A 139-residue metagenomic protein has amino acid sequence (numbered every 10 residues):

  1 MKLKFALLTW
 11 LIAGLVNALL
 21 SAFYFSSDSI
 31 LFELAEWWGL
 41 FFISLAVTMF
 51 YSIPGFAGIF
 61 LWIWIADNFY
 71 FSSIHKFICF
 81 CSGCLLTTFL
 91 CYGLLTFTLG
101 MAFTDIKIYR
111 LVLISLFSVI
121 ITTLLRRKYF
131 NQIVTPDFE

Functional and structural regions predicted by a protein language model:
M1-E139: Juxtamembrane/disordered regions of integral membrane proteins
